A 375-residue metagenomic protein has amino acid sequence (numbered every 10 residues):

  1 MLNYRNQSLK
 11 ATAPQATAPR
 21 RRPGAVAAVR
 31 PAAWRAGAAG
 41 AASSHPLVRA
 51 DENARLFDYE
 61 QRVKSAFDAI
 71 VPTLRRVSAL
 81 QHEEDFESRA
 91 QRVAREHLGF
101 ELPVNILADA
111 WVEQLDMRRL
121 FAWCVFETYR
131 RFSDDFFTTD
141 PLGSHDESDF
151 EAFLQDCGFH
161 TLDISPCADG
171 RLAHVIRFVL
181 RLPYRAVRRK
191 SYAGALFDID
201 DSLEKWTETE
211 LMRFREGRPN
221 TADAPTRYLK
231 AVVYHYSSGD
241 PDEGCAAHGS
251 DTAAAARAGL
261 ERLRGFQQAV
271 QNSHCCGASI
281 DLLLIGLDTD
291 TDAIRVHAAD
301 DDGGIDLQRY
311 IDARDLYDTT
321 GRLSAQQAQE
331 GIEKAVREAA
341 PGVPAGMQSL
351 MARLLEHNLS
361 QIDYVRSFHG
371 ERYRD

Functional and structural regions predicted by a protein language model:
M1-R20, A28: N-terminal chloroplast transit peptides
G24, G37-G40: Residue-identity detector for glycine
V26-V29, V48: Short hydrophobic transmembrane-like helices used for membrane targeting/insertion
D51-L162, D169, G194-Y228, S237-D375: Divalent-metal-activated hydrolytic enzyme cores
F159-S191: Catalytic core of membrane glycerolipid acyltransferases/transacylases, capturing the structured, soluble-facing
R185-V187, A224-V232: Short coil-to-beta-strand
